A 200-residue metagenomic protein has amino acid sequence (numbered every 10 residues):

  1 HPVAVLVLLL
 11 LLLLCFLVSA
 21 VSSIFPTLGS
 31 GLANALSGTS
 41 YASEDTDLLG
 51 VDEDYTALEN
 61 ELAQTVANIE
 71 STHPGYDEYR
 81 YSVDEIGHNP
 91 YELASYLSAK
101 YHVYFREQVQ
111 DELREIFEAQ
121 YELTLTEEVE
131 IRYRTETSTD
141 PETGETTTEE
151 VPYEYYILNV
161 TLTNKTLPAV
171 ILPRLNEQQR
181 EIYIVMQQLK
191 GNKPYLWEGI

Functional and structural regions predicted by a protein language model:
H1-I200: Membrane-proximal envelope biogenesis segments
